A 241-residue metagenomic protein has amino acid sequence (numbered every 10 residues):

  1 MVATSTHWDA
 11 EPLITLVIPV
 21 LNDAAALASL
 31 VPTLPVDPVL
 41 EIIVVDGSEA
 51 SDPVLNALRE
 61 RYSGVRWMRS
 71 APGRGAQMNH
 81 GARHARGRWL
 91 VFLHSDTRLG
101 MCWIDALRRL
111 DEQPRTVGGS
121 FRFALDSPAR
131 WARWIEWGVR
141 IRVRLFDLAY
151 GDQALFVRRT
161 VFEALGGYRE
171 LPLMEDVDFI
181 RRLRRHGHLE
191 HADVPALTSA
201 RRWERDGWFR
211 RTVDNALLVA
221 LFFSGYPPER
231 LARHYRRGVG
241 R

Functional and structural regions predicted by a protein language model:
M1-D9, R181-R241: Hydrophobic helical membrane-anchoring modules
P12-T15, E41, D178: Cell-envelope/extracellular polymer assembly enzymes that use nucleotide-activated donors
N22-V36: Short, well-formed alpha-helical segments that are part of the catalytic scaffolds of diverse glycosyltransferases
D46-L55, T97: A conserved acidic beta->alpha catalytic loop
R69-A85: Glycine-rich, basic loop-to-helix element that forms the pyrophosphate-binding segment of sugar-nucleotide handling
L90: Short aromatic/hydrophobic "clamp" motif used to bind/position activated sugar donors
M101-W131: Conserved donor NDP-sugar-binding/catalytic core segment of glycosyltransferases
G118-R130, V139-V157: A recurrent flexible, glycine/aromatic-enriched loop bordering the glycosyltransferase active site that acts as
